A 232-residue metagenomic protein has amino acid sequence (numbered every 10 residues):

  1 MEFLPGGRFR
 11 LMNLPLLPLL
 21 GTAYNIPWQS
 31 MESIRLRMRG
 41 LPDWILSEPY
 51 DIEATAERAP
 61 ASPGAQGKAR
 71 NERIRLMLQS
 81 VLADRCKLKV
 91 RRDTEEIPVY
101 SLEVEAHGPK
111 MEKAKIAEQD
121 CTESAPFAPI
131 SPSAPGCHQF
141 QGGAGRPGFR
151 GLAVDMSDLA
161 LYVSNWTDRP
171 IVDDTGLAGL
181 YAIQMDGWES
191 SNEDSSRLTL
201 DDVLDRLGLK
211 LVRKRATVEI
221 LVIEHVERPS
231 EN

Functional and structural regions predicted by a protein language model:
M1-N232: Beta-strand-rich assembly/attachment modules of structural machines
